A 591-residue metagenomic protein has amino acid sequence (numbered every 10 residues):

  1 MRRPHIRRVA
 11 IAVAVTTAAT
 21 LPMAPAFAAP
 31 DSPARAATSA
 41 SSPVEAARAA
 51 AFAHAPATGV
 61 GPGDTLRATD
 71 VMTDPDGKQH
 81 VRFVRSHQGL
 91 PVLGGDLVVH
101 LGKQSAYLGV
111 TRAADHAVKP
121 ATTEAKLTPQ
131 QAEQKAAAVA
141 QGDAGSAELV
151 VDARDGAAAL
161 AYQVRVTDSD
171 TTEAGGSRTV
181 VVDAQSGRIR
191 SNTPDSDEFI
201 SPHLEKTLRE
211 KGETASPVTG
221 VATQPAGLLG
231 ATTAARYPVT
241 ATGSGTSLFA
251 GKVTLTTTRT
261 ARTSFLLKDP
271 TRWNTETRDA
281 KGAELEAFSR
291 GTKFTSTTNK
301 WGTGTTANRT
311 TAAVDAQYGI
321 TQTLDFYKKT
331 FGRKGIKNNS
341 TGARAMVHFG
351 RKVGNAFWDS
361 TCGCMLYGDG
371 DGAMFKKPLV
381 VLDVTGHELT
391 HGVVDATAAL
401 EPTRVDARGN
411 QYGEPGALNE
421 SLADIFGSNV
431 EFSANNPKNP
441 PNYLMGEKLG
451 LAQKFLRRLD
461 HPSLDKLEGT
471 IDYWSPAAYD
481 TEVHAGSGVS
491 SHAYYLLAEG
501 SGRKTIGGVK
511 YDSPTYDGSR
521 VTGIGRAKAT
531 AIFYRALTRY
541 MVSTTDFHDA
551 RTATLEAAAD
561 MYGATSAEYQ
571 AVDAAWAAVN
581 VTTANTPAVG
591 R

Functional and structural regions predicted by a protein language model:
R2-A12, A18-T214, T341-W358, R591: Segments that shape or occlude catalytic/ligand-binding pockets
R3-V9, V15-T17, P25-A28, H203-N274 (+3 more regions): Topogenic and prosegment regions of secretory-pathway hydrolases and membrane enzymes
A24-R35, H100-H116, E276-G304, P462-L467 (+2 more regions): Short, compositionally biased low-complexity segments
P30-A40, A114-E124, N299-N308, A478 (+2 more regions): Charged, low-complexity surface segments at secondary-structure and domain boundaries
A161, R165-T167, R188-K329, N338 (+6 more regions): Acidic/polar low-complexity interaction segments
T310-G386, V394-R591: Zinc-dependent metallohydrolase catalytic domains
L389: Active-site neighborhood of glycoside hydrolase catalytic domains
